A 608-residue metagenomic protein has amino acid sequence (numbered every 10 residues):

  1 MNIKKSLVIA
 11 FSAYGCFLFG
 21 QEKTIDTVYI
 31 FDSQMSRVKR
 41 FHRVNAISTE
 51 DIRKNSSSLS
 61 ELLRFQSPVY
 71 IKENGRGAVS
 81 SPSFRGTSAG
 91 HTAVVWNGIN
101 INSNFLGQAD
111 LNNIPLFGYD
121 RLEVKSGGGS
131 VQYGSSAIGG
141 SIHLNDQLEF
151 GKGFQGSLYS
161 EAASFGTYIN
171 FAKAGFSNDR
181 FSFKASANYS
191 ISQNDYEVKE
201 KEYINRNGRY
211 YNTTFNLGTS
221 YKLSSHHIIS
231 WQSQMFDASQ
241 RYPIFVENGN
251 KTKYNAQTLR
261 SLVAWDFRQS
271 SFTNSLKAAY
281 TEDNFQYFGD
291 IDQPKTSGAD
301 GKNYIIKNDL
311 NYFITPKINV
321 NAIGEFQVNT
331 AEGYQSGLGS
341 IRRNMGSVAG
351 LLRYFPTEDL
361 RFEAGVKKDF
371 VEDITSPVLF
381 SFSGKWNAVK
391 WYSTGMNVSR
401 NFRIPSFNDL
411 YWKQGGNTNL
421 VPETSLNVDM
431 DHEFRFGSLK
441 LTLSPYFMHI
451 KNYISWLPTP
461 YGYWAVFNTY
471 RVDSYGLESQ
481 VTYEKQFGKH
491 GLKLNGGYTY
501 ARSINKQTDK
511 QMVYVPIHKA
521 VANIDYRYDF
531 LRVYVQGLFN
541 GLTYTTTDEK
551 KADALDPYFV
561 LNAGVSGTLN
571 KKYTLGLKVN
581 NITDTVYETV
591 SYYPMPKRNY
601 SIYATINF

Functional and structural regions predicted by a protein language model:
I25-R53, S81: N-terminal periplasmic "start-of-domain" segments of outer-membrane beta-barrel proteins
S60-I99: Extracytoplasmic beta-strand/coil segments of soluble accessory domains associated with Gram-negative outer-membrane
I71, I99-G127: Short acidic/polar hinge/loop motifs at secondary-structure boundaries that mediate gating or recognition
G129-V131, S141, D146-F176, A187 (+1 more regions): Short strand-turn segments of transmembrane beta-barrel domains in outer membranes, especially the first one or two
S192-V198, E202-T214, K222-N303: Flexible loop and strand-edge segments within Gram-negative outer membrane beta-barrel domains
E247-R268, I374, N387, S393 (+4 more regions): Outer-membrane beta-barrel signature, preferentially recognizing the C-terminal barrel domain of Gram-negative
T357, F447-H449, N468-T545, K571-K572 (+1 more regions): Gram-negative outer-membrane beta-barrel transporters
I450-K451, F539-T546, V565-F608: C-terminal beta-signal and adjacent terminal beta-strands/loops of Gram-negative outer-membrane beta-barrel proteins
